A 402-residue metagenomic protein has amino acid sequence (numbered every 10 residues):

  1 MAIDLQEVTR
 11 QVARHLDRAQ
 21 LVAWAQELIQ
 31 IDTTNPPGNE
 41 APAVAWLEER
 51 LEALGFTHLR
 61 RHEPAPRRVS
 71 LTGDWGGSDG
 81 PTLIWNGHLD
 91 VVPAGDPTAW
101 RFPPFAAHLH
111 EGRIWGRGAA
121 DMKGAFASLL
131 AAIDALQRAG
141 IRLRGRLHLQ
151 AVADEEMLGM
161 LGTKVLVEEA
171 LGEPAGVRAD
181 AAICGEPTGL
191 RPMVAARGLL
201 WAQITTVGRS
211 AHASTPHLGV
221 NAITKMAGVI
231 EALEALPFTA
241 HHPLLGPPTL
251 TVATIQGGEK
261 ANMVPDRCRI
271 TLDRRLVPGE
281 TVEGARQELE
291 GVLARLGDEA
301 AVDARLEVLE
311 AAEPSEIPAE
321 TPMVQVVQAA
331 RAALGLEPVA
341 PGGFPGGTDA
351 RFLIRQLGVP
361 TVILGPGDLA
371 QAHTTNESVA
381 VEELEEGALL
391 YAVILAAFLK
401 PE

Functional and structural regions predicted by a protein language model:
M1-T9, T33, T188, V194 (+1 more regions): Metal-dependent amide/peptide-bond hydrolase catalytic core, centered on the "pita-bread" metallohydrolase fold
A2-R117, R138-L143, G358, D368: Acidic/His- and Gly-rich active-site-bordering loop/insert found across diverse amide/peptide-bond hydrolases
I29, L83-W85, Q150, A181-I183 (+1 more regions): Hydrophobic/aromatic beta-strand patches that form the interior of the parallel beta-sheet core in alpha/beta enzyme
T34, H88-D90, V152-D154, L309-A311: Active-site beta-loop-alpha junctions enriched in small/polar residues
E52-G55, A139-L143, E173-G176, R295-A301 (+1 more regions): Short helix-capping segments at alpha-helix termini
A94-L109, A179, V194-T205, A329 (+1 more regions): Acidic-glycine-rich active-site phosphate/pyrophosphate-binding loop
A120, G124-A235, H373-E386: Fold-level recognition of mixed alpha/beta catalytic cores in primary-metabolism enzymes, strongest
